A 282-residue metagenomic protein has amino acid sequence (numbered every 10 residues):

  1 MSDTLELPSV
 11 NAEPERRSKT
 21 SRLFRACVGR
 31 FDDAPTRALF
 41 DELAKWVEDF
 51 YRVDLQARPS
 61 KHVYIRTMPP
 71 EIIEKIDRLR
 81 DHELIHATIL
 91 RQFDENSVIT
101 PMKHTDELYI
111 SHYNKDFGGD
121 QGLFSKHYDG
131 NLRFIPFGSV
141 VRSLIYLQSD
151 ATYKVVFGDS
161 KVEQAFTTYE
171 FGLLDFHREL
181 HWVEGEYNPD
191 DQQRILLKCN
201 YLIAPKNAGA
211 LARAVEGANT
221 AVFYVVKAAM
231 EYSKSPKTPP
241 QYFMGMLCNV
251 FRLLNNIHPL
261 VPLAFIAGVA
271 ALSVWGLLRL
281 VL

Functional and structural regions predicted by a protein language model:
S2-L5, V10-T20, H86-I89, F93-D94 (+5 more regions): Cytosolic/nucleoplasmic/matrix-facing N-terminal domains/tails of membrane-anchored or organelle-targeted proteins
S2-P101: Non-heme Fe(II)/2-oxoglutarate
L7-S9, A57, Y146, W182 (+1 more regions): Generic detector of low-complexity/intrinsically disordered segments and short hydrophobic N-terminal stretches
R25-R30, S125, R142-Y146, F171-L173 (+1 more regions): Conserved hydrophobic/aromatic beta-strand scaffold that supports enzyme active sites
S60-K154: Conserved double-stranded beta-helix
D150-A267, A271: Catalytic core of Fe(II)/2-oxoglutarate
W275-L282: Juxtamembrane boundary at the C-terminal end of a transmembrane helix
